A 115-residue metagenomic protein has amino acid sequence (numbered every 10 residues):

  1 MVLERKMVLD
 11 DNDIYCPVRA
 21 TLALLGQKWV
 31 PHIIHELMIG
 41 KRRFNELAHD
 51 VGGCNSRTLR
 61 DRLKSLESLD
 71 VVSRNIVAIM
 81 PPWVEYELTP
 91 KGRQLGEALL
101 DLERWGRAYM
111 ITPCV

Functional and structural regions predicted by a protein language model:
M1-M7, D13: Long, low-complexity, charged/polar intrinsically disordered regions in eukaryotic proteins
N12-T58, K64, I79, E85: N-terminal helix-turn-helix DNA-binding core of bacterial DNA-binding proteins
Y15-V18, L22, G96-G106, M110: Hydrophobic alpha-helical core bundles mediating ligand binding, dimerization, or RNAP-core interactions
D70: Glycine-centered, phosphate/nucleic-acid-interacting loop/turn motifs that mediate DNA/RNA or nucleotide
S73-R74: Short beta-strand "wing" residues that participate in macromolecule-binding interfaces
A78-D101: Basic, amphipathic "hinge/linker" alpha-helix immediately C-terminal to the N-terminal HTH DNA-binding motif
T112-V115: Short, charged recognition helix plus adjacent turn of helix-turn-helix-like nucleic-acid-binding domains
